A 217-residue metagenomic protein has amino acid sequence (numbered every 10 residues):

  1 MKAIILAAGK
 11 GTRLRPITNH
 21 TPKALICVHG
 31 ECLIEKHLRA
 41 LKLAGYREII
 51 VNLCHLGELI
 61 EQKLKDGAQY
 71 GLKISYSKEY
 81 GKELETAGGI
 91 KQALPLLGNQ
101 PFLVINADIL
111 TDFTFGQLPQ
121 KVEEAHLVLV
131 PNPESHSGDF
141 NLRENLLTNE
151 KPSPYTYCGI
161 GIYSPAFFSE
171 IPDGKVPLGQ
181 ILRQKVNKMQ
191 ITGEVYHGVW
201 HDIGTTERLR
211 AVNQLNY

Functional and structural regions predicted by a protein language model:
M1-N19, K42-A44, Q190: N-terminal nucleotide-binding beta1-loop-alpha1 segment
K2-I5, C27, E31-N106, E170: Conserved N-terminal catalytic core of the sugar/cofactor nucleotidyltransferase
K10, T21, L56, Y80 (+2 more regions): A generic "binding-loop/recognition-motif" signal
L14, I60-L64, L118, V212: Hydrophobic packing residues within well-ordered alpha-helices of enzyme cores
A24, K73-S75, Q190-T192: Conserved beta-strand segments of alpha/beta enzyme cores
H55, H126-L142: Short beta-strand-to-loop element that shapes/binds the nucleotide-sugar donor at the catalytic cleft/hinge
L103, L110, G116-Q120, N132-H136 (+1 more regions): Catalytic-core segments of class I nucleotidyltransferases/pyrophosphorylases that form NMP-activated intermediates
